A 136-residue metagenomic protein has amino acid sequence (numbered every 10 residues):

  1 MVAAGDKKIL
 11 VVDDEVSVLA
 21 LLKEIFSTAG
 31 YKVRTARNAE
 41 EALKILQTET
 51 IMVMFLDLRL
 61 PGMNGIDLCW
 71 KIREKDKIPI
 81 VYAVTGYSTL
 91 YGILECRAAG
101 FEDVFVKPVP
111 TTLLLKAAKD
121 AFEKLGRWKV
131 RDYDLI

Functional and structural regions predicted by a protein language model:
L19, P61, T89: The feature encodes the CheY-like receiver
A20-T28: Charged docking surfaces used in two-component/phosphorelay signaling
R37-N38, N64-D67: Acidic catalytic/metal-coordinating carboxylates
K44, I66-K77: Short amphipathic alpha-helix used as the core "switch/output" element in two-component signaling
T50-F55, L60: Active-site beta3 strand of CheY-like receiver
D67, S88-D103, K116: Alpha4 helix (beta4-alpha4-beta5 surface) of REC/receiver domains from two-component response regulators
V109-A118: C-terminal output helix
